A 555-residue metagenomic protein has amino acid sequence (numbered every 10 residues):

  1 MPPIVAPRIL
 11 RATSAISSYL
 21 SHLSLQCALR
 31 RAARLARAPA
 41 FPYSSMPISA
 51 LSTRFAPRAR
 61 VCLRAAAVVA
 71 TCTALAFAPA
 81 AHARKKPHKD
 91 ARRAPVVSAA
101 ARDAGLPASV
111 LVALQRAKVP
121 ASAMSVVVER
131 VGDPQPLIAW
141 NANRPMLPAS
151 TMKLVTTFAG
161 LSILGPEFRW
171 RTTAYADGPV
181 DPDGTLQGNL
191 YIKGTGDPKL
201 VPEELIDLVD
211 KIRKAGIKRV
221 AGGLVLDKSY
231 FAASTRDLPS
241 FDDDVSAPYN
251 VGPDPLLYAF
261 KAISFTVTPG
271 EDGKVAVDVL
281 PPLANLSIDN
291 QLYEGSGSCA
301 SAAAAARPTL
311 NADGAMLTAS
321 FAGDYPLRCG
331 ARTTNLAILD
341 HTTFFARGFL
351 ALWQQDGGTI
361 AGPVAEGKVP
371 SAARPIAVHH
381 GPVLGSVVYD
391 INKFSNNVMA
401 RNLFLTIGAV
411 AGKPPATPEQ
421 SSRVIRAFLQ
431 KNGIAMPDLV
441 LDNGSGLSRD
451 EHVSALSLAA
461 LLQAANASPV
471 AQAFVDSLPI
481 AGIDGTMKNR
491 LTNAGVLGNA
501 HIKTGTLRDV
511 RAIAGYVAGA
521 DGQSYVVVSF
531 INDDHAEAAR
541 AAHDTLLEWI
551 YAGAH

Functional and structural regions predicted by a protein language model:
M1-V61: N-terminal secretory signal peptides that target proteins for export/translocation
R64-P79: Hydrophobic helical h-region of N-terminal Sec-dependent signal peptides in bacterial secretory/periplasmic proteins
R84-A117, I163-M436, T545, A552-H555: Conserved serine DD-peptidase/penicillin-binding transpeptidase domain and beta-lactam-recognizing active-site
R116-W140, A365: A short, well-structured edge-of-sheet supersecondary motif
P134, K153-G160, L224, L256 (+6 more regions): Residue-level preference for non-acidic, small/hydrophobic
L137-A139, F404-H555: Small-residue-rich helix-loop
A139-A159, L164: Short active-site loop at a secondary-structure junction that contains or immediately precedes the catalytic residue(s)
W140-M146, N335-L336, S445-S448: A short glycine/serine-rich beta->alpha loop
